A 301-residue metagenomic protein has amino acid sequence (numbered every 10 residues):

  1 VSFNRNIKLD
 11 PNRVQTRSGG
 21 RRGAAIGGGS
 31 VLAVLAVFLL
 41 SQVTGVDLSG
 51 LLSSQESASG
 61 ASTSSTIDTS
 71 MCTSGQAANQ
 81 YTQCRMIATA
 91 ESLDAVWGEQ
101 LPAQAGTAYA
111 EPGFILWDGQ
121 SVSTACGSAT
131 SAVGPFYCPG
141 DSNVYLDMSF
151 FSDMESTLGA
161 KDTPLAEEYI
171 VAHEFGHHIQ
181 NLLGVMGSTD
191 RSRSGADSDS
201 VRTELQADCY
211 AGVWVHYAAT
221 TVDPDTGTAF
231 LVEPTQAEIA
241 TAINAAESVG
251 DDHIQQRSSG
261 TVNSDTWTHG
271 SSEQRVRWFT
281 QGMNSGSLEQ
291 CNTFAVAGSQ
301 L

Functional and structural regions predicted by a protein language model:
V1-C72: Long amphipathic alpha-helical segments used for membrane anchoring, targeting, substrate engagement, or oligomerization
S2-R17, G195-T226: Post-HExxH zinc-binding segment in Zn-dependent metallohydrolases
F38, G250-L301: Pan-zinc metallopeptidase signature
L52, Q120-D147: Catalytic zinc-binding patch centered on the HExxH motif and its immediate surroundings that defines zinc-dependent
M86-A90, D94-G106, Q206-I254: Short helix/loop segments within enzyme catalytic domains that coordinate or immediately flank catalytic cofactors
W97, L146, Y169-L182, E204-D208 (+1 more regions): Active-site recognition of the HExxH zinc-binding catalytic motif
S152-Y169, G195-V201: Short pre-active-site segment immediately N-terminal to the catalytic Zn-binding motif
F175-R191, V213-W214, A218-T220: Catalytic Zn2+-binding segment of zinc metalloproteases
